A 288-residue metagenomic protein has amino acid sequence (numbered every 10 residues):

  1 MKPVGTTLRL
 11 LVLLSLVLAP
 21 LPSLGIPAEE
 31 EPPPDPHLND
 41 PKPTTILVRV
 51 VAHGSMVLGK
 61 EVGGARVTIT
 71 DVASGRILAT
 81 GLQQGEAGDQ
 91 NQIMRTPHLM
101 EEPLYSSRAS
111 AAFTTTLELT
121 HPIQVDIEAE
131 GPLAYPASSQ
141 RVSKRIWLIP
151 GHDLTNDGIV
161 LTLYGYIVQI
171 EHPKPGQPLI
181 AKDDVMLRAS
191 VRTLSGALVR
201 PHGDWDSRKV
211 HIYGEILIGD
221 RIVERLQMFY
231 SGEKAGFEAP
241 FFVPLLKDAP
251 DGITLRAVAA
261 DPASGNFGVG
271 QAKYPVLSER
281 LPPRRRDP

Functional and structural regions predicted by a protein language model:
L11-P20: Bacterial N-terminal signal peptides
E31-H37, W147-A197, S278-P288: Short, compositionally biased P/S/T/A/G/V-rich stretches that sit at domain boundaries
V48-G59, S190-W205: Short amphipathic, basic-aromatic surface patches that mediate peripheral association with negatively charged
G59-R66, H202-I212: Short coil-to-beta strand junction motifs in C2/discoidin
A73-G81, I218-Q227, N266-F267: Surface-exposed loop/edge segments in extracytoplasmic proteins
G88-F113, G232-F242: Aromatic sugar-binding surface patches on proteins that engage polysaccharides or sugar-phosphate polymers
T120-Q140, A260-V269: Short acidic/polar inter-strand loop motif in beta-rich domains
F242-A249: Short, surface-exposed loop/turn segments at beta-strand-coil junctions that are enriched for proline with nearby
